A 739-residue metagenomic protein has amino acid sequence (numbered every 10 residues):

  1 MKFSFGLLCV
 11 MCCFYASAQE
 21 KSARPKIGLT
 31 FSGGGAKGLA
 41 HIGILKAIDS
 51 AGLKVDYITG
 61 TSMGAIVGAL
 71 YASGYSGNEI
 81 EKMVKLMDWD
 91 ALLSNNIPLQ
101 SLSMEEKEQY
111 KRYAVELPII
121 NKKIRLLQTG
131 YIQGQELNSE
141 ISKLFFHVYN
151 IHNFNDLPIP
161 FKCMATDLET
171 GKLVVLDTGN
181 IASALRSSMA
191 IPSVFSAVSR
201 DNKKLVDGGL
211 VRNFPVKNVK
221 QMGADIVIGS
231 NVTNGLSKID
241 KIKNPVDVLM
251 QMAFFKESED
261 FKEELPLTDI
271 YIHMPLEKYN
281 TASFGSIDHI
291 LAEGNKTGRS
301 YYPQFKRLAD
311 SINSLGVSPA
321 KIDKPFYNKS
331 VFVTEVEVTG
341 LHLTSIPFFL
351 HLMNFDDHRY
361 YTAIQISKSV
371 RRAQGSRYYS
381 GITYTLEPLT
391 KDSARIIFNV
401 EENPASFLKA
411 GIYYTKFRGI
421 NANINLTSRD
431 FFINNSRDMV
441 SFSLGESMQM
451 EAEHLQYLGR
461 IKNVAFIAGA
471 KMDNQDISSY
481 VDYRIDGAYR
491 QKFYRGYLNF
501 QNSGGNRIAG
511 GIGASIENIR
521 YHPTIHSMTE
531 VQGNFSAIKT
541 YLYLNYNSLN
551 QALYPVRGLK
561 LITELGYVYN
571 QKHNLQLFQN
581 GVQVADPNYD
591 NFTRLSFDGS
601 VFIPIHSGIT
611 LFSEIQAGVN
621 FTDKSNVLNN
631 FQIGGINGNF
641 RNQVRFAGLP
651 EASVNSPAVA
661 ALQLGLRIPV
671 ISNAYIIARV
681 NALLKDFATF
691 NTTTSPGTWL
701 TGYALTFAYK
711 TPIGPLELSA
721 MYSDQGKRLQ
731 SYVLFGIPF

Functional and structural regions predicted by a protein language model:
M1-P25, I615, F739: Bacterial Sec-dependent N-terminal signal peptides
Q19-T61, A69-R371, G375-P388, D392-A394 (+1 more regions): Patatin-like phospholipase
I242, S478-Y480, R520-H526, H573-L577 (+3 more regions): Outer-membrane beta-barrel and related beta-rich outer-membrane complex signature in Gram-negative bacteria
I364, S369, G375, G381-L553 (+4 more regions): Gram-negative/organellar outer-membrane beta-barrel architecture
F407, T540-N545, L549-V670: C-terminal outer-membrane beta-barrel translocator/porin domains of Gram-negative envelope proteins and their
K471-Q475, S515-I519, E564-K572, G618-T622 (+1 more regions): Short glycine-rich beta-strand segments
Y480-D486, T524-E530, L577-A585, Q643-A647 (+1 more regions): Flexible, solvent-exposed loop segments that connect beta-strands
